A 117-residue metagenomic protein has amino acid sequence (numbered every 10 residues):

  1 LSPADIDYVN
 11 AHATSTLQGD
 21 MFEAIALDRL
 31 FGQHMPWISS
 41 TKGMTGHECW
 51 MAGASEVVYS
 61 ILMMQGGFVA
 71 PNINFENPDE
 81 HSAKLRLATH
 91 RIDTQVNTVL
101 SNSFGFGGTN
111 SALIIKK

Functional and structural regions predicted by a protein language model:
L1-K117: Conserved "HGTGT" condensation-loop signature of ketosynthase/thiolase-family condensing enzymes that catalyze
